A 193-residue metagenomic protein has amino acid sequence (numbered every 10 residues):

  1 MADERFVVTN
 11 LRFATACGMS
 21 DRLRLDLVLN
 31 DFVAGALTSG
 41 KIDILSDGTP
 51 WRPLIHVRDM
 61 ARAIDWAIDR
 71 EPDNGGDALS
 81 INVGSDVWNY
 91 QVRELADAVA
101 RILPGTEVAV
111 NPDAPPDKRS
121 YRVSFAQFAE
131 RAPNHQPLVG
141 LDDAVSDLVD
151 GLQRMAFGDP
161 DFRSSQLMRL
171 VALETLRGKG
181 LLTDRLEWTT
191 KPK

Functional and structural regions predicted by a protein language model:
M1-S20, N30: Conserved beta-loop-beta element that borders a ligand/cofactor-binding pocket
F13, D21, L25-L29, P53-V57: The catalytic Tyr-centered alpha-helix of NAD(P)H-dependent dehydrogenases
T15-D21, T49, W88: Active-site proximal helix/loop that lines the substrate pocket of Rossmann-like NAD(P)-dependent oxidoreductase domains
S20-R22, L29-N30, V108, S124-F125: Intrinsically disordered, low-complexity segments enriched in polar/charged residues with Gly/Pro, especially when
L37: Helix-to-beta-strand junctions that scaffold the AdoMet/dcAdoMet cofactor pocket in Class I SAM-dependent enzymes
G40, L45-K193: C-terminal substrate-binding subdomain of Rossmann-fold SDR/epimerase-dehydratase oxidoreductases
